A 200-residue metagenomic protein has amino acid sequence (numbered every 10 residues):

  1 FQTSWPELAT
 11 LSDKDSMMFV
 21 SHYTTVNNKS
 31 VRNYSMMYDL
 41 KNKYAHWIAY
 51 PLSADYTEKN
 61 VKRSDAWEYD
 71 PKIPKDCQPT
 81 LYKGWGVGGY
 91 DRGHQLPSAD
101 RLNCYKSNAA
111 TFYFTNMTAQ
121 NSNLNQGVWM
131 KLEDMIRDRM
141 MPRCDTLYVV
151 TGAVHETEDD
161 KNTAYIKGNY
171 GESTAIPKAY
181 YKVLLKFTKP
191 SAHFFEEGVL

Functional and structural regions predicted by a protein language model:
F1-L200: Domain-level detector for secreted/extracellular nuclease and nuclease-toxin modules, and for the ENPP-like C-terminal
